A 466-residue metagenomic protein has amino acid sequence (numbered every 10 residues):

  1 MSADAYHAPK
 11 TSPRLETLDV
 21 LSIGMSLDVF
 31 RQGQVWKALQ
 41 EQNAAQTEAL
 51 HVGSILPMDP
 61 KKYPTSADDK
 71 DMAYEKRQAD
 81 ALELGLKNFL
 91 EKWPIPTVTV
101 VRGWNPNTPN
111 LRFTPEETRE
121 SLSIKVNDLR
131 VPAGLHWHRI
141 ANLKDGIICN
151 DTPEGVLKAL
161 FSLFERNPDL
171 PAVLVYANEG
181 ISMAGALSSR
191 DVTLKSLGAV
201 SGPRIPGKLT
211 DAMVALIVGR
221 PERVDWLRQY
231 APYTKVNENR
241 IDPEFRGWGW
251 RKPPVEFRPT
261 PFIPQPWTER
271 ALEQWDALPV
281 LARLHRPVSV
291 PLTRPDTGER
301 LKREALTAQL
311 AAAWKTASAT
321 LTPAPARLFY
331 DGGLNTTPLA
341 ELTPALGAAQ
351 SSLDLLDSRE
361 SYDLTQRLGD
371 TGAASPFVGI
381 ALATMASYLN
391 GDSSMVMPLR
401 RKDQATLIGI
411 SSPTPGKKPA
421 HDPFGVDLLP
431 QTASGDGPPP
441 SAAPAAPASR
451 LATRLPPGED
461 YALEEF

Functional and structural regions predicted by a protein language model:
M1-E179, A184, D191-Y388, M395-F466: Conserved "HGTGT" condensation-loop signature of ketosynthase/thiolase-family condensing enzymes that catalyze
